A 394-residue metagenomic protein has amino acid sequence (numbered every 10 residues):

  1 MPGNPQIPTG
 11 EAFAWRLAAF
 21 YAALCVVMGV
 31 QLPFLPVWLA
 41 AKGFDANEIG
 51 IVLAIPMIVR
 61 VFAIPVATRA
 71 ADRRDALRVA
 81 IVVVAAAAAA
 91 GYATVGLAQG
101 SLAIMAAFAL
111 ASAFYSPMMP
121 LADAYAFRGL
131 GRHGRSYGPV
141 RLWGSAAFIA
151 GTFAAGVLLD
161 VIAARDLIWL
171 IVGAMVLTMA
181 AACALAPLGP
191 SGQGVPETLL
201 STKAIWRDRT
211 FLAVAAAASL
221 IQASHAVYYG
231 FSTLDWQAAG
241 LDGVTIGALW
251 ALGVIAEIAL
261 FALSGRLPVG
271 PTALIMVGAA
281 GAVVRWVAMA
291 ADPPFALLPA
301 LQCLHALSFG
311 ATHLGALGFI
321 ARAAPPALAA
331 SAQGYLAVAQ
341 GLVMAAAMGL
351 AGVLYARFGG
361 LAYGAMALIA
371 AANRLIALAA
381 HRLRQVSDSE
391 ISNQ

Functional and structural regions predicted by a protein language model:
P2-E11, L185-A218: Juxtamembrane intracellular "pre-TM" segments in multi-pass secondary transporters
I7-M57, T210-L249: Helix-loop boundary and gating motifs at the non-cytosolic
A22, G91-Y92, S101-M119, S219 (+1 more regions): Hydrophobic core of transmembrane alpha-helices in multi-pass small-molecule transporters, especially MFS/SLC-type
V61-A76, L159-D160, A259-P271, Y355: Helix-to-loop junctions at the C-terminal end of transmembrane segments in multipass secondary transporters
V79-A93, A273-A288: Structural signature of the two symmetry-related core transmembrane helices
F108-W143: Cytoplasmic helix-loop-helix junction between adjacent transmembrane helices in 12-TM secondary transporters
L167-A184, A362-A380: Symmetry-related core transmembrane helices of the 12-TM Major Facilitator Superfamily/SLC fold
A330-F358: A late C-terminal transmembrane helix in Major Facilitator Superfamily
